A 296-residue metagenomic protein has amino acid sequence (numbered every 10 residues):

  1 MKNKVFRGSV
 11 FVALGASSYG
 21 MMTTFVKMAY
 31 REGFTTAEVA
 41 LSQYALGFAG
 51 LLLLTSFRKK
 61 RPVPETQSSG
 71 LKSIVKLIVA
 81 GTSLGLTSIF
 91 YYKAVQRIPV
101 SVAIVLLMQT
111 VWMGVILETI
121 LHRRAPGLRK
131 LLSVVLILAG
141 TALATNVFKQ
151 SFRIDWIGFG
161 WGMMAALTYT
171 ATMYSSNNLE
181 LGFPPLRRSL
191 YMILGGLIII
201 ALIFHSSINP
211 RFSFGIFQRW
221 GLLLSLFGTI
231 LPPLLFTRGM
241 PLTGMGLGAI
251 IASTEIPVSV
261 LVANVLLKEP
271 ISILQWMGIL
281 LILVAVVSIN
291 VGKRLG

Functional and structural regions predicted by a protein language model:
M1-E38, S42, T82, F90 (+1 more regions): Glycine-/small-residue-enriched transmembrane alpha-helix faces in small-molecule transporters and effluxers
A16, S42, A103-Q109, S175-L197 (+1 more regions): Helix-helix packing/entry segments at the starts of transmembrane helices
S18-M21, R58-S101, L143, S225-T243: Specific transmembrane alpha-helical segments of multi-pass solute transporters/efflux pumps, especially DMT/EamA
G20, T24, G81, G85 (+9 more regions): Hydrophobic/small/kink-forming positions within alpha-helical transmembrane segments of polytopic membrane proteins
A29, V39, Q43, A94 (+7 more regions): Hydrophobic/aromatic residues within transmembrane alpha-helices of multi-pass small-molecule transporters
R31-L86, M113, T168-S175, S189-S207 (+2 more regions): Transmembrane alpha-helices of multi-pass small-molecule transport proteins
G50, T55, Y91, T110-V135 (+1 more regions): C-terminal transmembrane-helix exit sites in multi-pass transporters
L51, P126-V147, I198-I200, L274-K293: Hydrophobic transmembrane alpha-helices of multi-pass small-molecule transport proteins
